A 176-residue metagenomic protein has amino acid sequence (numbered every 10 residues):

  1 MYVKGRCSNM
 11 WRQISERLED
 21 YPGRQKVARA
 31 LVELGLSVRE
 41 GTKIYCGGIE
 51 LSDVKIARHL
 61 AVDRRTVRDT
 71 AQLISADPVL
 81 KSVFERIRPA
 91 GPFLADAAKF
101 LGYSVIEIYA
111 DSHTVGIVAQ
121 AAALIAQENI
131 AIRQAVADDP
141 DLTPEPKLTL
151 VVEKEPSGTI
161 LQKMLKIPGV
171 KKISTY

Functional and structural regions predicted by a protein language model:
Y2-G5, W11-E33, V38-K43, L73-Y176: A conserved regulatory-domain signal marking ACT and ACT-like small-molecule sensing domains and adjacent regulatory
C46-G47: Gly/Ser-centered flexible loop/linker motifs
D53: Helix-turn-helix DNA-binding elements, focusing on the entry/boundary residues of the two helices that contact DNA
I56-A57: Short alpha-helical "recognition helix" segments of helix-turn-helix
